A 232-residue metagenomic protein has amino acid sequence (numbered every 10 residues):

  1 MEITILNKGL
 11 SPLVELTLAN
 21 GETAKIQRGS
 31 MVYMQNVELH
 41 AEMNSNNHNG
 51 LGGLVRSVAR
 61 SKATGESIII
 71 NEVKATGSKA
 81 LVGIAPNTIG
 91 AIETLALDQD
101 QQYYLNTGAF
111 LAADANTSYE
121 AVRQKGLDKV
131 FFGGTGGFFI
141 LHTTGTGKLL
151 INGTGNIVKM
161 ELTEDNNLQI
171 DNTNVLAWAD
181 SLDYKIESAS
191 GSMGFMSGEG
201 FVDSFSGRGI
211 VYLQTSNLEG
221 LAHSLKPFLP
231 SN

Functional and structural regions predicted by a protein language model:
M1-N232: Composition-driven recognition of glycine/serine/threonine/acidic- and proline-rich low-complexity segments and repeats
